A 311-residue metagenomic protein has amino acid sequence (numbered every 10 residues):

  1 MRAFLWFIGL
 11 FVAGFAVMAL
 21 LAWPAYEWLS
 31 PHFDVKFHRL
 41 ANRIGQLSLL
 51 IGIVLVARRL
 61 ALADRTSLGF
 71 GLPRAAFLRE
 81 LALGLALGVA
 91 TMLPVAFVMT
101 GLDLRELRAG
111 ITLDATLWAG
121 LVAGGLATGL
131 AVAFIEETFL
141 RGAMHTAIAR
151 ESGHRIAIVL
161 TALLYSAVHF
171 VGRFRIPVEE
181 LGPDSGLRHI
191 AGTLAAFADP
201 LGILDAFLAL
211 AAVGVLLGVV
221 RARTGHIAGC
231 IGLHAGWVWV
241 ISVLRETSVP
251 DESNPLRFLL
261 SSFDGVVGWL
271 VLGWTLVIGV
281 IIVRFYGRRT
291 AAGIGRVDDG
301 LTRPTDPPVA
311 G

Functional and structural regions predicted by a protein language model:
M1, G69-A75, T112-G120, A149-S152 (+1 more regions): Helix-boundary and loop/linker segments of multi-pass membrane transporters
M1-L85, L93-A96, T100-L104, G110 (+6 more regions): N-terminal, membrane-interfacial amphipathic/helix-forming hydrophobic leader that caps and precedes the first
A57, M99, A149, R221-A222: Helix-capping/transition residues at the boundaries of transmembrane alpha-helices and the short helical linkers
D64, A76-L78, W118, E151-I156 (+1 more regions): Membrane-helix interface segments
L81, L85, V89, L126 (+7 more regions): Residue-level signature of the transmembrane alpha-helical core of multi-pass small-molecule transporters
G120-I135, G192-V213, G265-V277: Hydrophobic alpha-helical transmembrane segments
I135-A167, V171-L181, S185, A222-H226: Membrane-interface helix/loop boundary segments of multi-pass membrane proteins
A211-R223: Alpha-helical transmembrane segments in multipass membrane proteins, preferentially the mid-helix core
